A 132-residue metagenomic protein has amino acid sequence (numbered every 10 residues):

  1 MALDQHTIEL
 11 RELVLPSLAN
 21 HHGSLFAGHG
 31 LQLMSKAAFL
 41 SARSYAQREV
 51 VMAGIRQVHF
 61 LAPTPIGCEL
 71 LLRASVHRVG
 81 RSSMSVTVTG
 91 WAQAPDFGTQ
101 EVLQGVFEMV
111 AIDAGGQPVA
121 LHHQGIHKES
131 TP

Functional and structural regions predicted by a protein language model:
M1-G54, V110-P132: Hot-dog-fold acyl-thioester-processing enzymes
D4-E9, P65-I66, H77-P132: HotDog/MaoC-like acyl-thioester-processing domains
Q47-C68: Small beta-barrel nucleic-acid-binding modules, principally OB-folds
